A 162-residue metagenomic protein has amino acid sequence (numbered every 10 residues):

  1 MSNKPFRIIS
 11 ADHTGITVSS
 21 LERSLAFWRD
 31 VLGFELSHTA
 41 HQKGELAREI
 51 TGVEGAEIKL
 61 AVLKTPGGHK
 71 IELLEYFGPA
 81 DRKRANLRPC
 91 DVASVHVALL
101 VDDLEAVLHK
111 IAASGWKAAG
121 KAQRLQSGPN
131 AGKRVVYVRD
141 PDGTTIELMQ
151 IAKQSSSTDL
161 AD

Functional and structural regions predicted by a protein language model:
S2-R7, I16, T39, I71 (+1 more regions): Vicinal oxygen chelate
S10, A56-E57, D91-A93, G132: Exposed loop/turn and edge beta-strand positions of beta-sandwich/beta-sheet ligand-binding modules
A11, V18, W28, G68-L74 (+2 more regions): Short, structured motif recognition centered on aromatic/hydrophobic residues
T17-G68, A106, A113, Q126-A131: Core segments of cupin and vicinal oxygen chelate
G44, G78, A152-S155: A short acidic/small-residue loop/turn micro-motif
V62-K64, E75, Y137-R139: Short, well-ordered beta-strand micro-motif
